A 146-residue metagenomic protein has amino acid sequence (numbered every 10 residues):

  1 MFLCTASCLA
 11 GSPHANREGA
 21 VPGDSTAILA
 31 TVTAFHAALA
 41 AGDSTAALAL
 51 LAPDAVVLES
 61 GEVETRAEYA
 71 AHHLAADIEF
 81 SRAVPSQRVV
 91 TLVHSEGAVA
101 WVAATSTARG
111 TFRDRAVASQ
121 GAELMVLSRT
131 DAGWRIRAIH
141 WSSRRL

Functional and structural regions predicted by a protein language model:
L3-C4, C8-P53: Short, low-complexity N-terminal intrinsically disordered segments enriched in polar/charged residues
G11-N16, Q120-L146: Short beta-strand edge/turn micro-motifs at domain boundaries
V32, H36-L39, D43, D54-A55 (+4 more regions): Sec/Tat-exported extracytoplasmic proteins
F35, A46-L48, A55, Y69 (+2 more regions): Hydrophobic pocket/interface hotspot
L51, G61-E62, T105-A108, H140: A mature extracytoplasmic/lumenal domain signature
A52, P85-Q87, I136: Hydrophobic residues on conserved beta-strands that form the core of alpha/beta folds
V56, A71-V117: Surface-exposed, charged secondary-structure patches
